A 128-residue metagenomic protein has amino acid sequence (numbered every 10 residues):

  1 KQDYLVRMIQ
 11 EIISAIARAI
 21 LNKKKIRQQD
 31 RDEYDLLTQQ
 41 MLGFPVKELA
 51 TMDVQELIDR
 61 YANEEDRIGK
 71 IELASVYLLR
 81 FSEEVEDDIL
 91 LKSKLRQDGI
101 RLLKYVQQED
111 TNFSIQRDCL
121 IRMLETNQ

Functional and structural regions predicted by a protein language model:
K1-I71, R101, Y105, T126-Q128: N-terminal alpha-helical interaction modules that lie
N22-D30, S82-K94: Short coil/turn connectors between adjacent alpha-helices in alpha-solenoid helical repeat scaffolds
F44-E48, F81, V85, V106 (+1 more regions): Amphipathic alpha-helical interaction segments
E65-D88: Mid-chain, well-packed structural core segment of small domains
D88-Q128: Amphipathic alpha-helical binding modules
